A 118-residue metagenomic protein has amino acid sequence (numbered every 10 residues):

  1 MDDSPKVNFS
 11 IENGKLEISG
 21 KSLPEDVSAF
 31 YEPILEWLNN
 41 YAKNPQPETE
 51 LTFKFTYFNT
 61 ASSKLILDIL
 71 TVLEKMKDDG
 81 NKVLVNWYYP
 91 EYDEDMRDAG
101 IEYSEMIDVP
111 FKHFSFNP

Functional and structural regions predicted by a protein language model:
S4-V7, L23-E48: A short, well-ordered alpha-helical element
S10-E12: Structural motif
G14-G20: Short, aliphatic-rich beta-strand segments
K15, T49-E50: Structural motif
I34, E50-Y103: Amphipathic alpha-helical interaction surfaces in cytosolic regulatory modules
Y103-F111: Structural recognition of alpha->loop->beta junctions
H113-P118: A generic structural motif
